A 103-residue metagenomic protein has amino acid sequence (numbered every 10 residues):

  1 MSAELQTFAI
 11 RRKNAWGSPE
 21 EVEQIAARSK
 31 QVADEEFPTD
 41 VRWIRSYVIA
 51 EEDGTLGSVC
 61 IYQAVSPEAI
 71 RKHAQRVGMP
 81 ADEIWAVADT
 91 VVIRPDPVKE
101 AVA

Functional and structural regions predicted by a protein language model:
M1-R45, I49, P67, K72 (+1 more regions): Short S/T/G/P-rich N-terminal loop/turn motif that feeds into the first structured element of a domain
T7, G57-V59: Intrinsic-disorder/low-complexity, polar/charged segments enriched in Ser/Thr/Lys/Arg/Asp/Glu/Gln
I10-R12, Y62, I84: Short beta-strand element of the conserved SAM-dependent methyltransferase core
P38, D53-G57: Short connector loops at helix/strand junctions that flank enzyme active sites, especially segments positioning acidic
P38, R76-M79: Short, well-ordered coil/turn elements that cap or connect secondary structure elements
I49-E51, V59-Y62: Amphipathic, hydrophobic secondary-structure cores in small proteins
Q63-V65, D89: Beta-hairpin (beta-strand-turn-beta-strand) motif
M79-V92: Conserved short beta-strand edge segments in small beta-sheet-based binding/regulatory domains
